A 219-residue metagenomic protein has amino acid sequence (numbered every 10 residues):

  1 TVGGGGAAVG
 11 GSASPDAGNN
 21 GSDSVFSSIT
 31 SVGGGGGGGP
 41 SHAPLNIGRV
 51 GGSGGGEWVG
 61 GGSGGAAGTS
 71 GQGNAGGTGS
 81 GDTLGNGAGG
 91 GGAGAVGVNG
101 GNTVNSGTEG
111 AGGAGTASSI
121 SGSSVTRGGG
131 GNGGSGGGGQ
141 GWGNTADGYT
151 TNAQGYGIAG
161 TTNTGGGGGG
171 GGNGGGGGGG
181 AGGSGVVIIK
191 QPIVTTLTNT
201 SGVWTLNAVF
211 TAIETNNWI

Functional and structural regions predicted by a protein language model:
T1-W204, F210: Low-complexity, glycine/proline-biased repetitive segments and flexible coils/loops
